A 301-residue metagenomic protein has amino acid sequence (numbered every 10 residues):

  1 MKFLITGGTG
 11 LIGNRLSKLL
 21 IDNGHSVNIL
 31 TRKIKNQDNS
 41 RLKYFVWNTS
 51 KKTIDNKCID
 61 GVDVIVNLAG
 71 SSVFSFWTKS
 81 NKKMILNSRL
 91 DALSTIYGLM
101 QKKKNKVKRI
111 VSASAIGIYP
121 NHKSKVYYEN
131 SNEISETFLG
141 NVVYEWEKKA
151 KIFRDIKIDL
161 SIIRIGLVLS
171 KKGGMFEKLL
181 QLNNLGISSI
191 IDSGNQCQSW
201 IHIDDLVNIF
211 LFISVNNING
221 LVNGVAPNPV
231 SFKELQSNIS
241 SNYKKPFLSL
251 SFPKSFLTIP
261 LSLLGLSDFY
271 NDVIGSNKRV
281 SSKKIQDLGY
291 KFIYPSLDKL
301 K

Functional and structural regions predicted by a protein language model:
F3-N23: N-terminal Rossmann NAD(P)H-binding glycine-rich loop of SDR-like oxidoreductase domains
K43-D91: NAD(P)H-binding glycine-rich loop region in Rossmannoid oxidoreductase-like domains and their noncatalytic homologs
S94-E136: Conserved Rossmann-fold NAD(P)-dependent oxidoreductase catalytic core, especially the SDR/UDP-sugar
K123-I162: Catalytic helix-loop patch of NAD(P)-dependent Rossmann-fold dehydrogenases
I152-I162, G166-Q198, I239: NAD(P)-dependent short-chain dehydrogenase/reductase
L180-S188, Q196-V230, S237: Alpha-helical substrate-binding/gating segment
V215-L266: Mid/C-terminal beta-alpha module of Rossmann-like enzyme folds, strongest in SDR-family dehydrogenases/epimerases
F269-K301: C-terminal amphipathic/interface module of NAD(P)-dependent oxidoreductases and related NAD-binding regulators
